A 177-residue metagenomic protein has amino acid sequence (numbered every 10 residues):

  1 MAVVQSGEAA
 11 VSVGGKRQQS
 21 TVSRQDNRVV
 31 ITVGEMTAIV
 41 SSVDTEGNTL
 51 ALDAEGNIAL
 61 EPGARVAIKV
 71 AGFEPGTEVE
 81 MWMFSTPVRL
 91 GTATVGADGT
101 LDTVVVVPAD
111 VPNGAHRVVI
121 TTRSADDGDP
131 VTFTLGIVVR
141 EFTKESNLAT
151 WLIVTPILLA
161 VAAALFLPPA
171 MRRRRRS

Functional and structural regions predicted by a protein language model:
M1-S177: Extracytoplasmic/secretory-pathway segments with low complexity and glycosylation-like composition
